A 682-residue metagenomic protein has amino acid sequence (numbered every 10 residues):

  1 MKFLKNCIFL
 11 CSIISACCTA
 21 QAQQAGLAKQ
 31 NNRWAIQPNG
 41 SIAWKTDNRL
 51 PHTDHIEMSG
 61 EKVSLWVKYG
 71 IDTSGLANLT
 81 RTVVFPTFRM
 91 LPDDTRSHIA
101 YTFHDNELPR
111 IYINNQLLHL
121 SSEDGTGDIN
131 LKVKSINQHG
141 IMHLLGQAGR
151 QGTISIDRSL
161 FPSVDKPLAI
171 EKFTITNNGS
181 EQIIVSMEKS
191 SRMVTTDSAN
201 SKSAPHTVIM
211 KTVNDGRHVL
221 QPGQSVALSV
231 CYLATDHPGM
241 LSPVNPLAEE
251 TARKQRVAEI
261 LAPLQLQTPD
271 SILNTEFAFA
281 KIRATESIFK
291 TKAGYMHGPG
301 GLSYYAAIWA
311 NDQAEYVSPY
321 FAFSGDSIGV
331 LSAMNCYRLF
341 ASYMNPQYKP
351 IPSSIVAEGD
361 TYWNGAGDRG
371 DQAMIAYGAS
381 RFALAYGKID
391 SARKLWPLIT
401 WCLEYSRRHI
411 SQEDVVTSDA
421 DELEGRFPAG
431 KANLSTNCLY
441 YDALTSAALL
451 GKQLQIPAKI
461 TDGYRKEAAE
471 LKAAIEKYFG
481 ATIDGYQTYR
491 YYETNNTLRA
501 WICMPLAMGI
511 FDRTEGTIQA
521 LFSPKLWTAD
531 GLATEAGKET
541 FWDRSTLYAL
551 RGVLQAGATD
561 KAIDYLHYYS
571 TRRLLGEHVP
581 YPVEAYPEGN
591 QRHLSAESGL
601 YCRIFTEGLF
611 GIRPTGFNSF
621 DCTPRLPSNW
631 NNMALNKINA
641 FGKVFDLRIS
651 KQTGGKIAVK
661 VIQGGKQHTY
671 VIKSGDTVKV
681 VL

Functional and structural regions predicted by a protein language model:
M1-Q24: Bacterial Sec-dependent N-terminal signal peptides
K2, A22-T275, A558, A562 (+2 more regions): Terminal accessory carbohydrate-recognition/targeting modules of carbohydrate-active enzymes
V219-P246, L302-A307, P352-M374, E404-A469 (+4 more regions): The feature captures the catalytic groove of carbohydrate-active enzymes
A258-R393, A420-L423, T494-A507, L521-F522 (+2 more regions): Substrate-binding groove/exosite segments of carbohydrate-active enzymes
F277, K281-A284, T461-F479, Y569: Short amphipathic alpha-helical coiled-coil/interface segments
E286-K290, S342, P346, R381-L384 (+7 more regions): Conserved helix-loop functional segments at active or binding sites
I288-T291, M344-K349, R407-T417, K477-D484 (+2 more regions): Proline-centered turn/helix-capping motifs that create local helix->coil transitions or kinks
W309-S324, G329-R338, R393, P397-T400 (+8 more regions): Active-site core of glycosidic bond-cleaving carbohydrate-active enzymes
